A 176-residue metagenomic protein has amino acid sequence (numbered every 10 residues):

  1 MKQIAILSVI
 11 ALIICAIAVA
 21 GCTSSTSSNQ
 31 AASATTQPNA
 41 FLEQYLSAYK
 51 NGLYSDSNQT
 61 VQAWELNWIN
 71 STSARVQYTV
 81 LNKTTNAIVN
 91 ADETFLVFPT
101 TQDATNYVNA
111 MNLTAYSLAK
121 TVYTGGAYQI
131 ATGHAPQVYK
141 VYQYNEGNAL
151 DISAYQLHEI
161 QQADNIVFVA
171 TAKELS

Functional and structural regions predicted by a protein language model:
M1-Q37, F41: Secretory targeting signatures
Q37-Y45, V169-S176: Surface-exposed amphipathic alpha-helical segments
A48, G52-N70, D103-H158: Short Gly/Thr-rich strand-loop-strand
T72-T85, A149-Q162: Short, surface-exposed beta-strand/loop micro-motifs that present aromatic residues
R75-V108: A short acidic-to-branched-hydrophobic micro-motif
D92, E159-E174: Short, well-ordered beta-strand elements
V97, M111, A172-E174: A mature extracytoplasmic/lumenal domain signature
